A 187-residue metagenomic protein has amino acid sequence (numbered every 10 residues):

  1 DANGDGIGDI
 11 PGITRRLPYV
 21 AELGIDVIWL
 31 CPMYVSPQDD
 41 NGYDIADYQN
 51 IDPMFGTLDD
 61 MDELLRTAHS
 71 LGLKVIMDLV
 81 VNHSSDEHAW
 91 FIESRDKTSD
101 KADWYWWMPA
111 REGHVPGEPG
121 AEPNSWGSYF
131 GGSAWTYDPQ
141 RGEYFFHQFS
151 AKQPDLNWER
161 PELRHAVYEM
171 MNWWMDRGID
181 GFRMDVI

Functional and structural regions predicted by a protein language model:
D1, V186-I187: Short loop/turn segments at strand-loop or loop-helix junctions that form parts of catalytic or ligand-binding pockets
D1-Y168, N172, D176: Acidic/aromatic-lined carbohydrate-recognition and catalytic surfaces of CAZymes acting on diverse glycans
I28, F182-M184: Hydrophobic residues within beta-strands of alpha/beta enzymes
D60, G181-F182: A broad "ordered helical/assembly scaffold" signature
V80, I179, I187: Conserved Walker B
